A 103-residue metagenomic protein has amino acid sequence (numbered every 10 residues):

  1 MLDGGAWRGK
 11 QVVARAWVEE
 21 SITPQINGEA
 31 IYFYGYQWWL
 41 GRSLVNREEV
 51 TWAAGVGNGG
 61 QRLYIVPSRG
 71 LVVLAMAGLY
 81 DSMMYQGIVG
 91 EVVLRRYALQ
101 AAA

Functional and structural regions predicted by a protein language model:
M1-V13: Bacterial peptidoglycan biogenesis and beta-lactam-recognition machinery
D3-G4, E20, P24: Structured segments of extracytoplasmic/periplasmic soluble domains in secreted or envelope-associated proteins
G4-G5, G28, V45, A77: Generic hydrophobic alpha-helical segments
W7, W17, W38-W39: Tryptophan-centered motif/residue detector
Q11, Y34, T51, M76 (+1 more regions): A generic "cationic amphipathic patch" detector
A14-W17, G90: Stable alpha-helical elements in mature extracytoplasmic
I22-V72: Active-site Gly/Thr loop motif
G55-A103: Structured C-terminal helix/loop/strand segments within mature extracytoplasmic catalytic/sensor domains
